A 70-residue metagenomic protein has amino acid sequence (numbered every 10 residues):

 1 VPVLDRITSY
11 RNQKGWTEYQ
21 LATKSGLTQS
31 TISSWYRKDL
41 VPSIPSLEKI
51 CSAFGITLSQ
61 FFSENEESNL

Functional and structural regions predicted by a protein language model:
V1-K14: A short, Lys/Arg-rich alpha-helix, primarily the initiator
T8, Y19, E48: Residues within the helices of the helix-turn-helix
S9, S34, S52, F62-L70: Short, charged recognition helix plus adjacent turn of helix-turn-helix-like nucleic-acid-binding domains
R11, A22, C51: The alpha-helix within a helix-turn-helix
Q20, T31, Q60: Residues in the helix-turn-helix
G26-P42: Recognition helix of helix-turn-helix/homeodomain-like DNA-binding domains that insert into the DNA major groove
P45-Q60: DNA major-groove recognition helix of helix-turn-helix/homeodomain DNA-binding modules
